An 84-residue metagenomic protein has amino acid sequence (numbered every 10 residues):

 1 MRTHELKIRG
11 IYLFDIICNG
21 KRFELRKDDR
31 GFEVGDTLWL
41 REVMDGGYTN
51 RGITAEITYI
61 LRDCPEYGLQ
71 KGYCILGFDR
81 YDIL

Functional and structural regions predicted by a protein language model:
R2-L84: Catalytic phosphate/metal-binding cores of nucleic-acid and nucleotide-processing enzymes, i.e., regions that mediate
